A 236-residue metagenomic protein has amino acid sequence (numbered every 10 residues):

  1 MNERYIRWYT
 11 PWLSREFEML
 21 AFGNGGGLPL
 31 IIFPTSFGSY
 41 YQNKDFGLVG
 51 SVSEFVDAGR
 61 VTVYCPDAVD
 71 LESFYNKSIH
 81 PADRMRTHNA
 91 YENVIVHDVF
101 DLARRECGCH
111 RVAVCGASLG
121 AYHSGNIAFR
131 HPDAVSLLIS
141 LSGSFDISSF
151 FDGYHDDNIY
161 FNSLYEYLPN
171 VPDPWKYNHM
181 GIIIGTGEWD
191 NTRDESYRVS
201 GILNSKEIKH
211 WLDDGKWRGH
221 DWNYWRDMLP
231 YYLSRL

Functional and structural regions predicted by a protein language model:
M1-L236: Non-catalytic cap/lid and distal C-terminal segments of serine-dependent acyl enzymes
